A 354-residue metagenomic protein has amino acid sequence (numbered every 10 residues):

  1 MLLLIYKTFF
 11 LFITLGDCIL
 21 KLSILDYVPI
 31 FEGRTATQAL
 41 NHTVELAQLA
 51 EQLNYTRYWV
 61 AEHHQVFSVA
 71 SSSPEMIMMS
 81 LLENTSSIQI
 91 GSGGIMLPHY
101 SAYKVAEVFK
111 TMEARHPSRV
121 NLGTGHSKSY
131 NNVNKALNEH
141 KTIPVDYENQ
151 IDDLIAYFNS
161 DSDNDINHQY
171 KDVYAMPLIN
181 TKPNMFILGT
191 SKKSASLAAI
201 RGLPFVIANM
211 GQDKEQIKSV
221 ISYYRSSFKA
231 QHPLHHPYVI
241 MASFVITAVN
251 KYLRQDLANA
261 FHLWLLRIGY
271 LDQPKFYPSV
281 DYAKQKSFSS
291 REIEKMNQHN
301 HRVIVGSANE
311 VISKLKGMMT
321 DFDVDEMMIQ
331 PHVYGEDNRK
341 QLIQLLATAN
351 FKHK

Functional and structural regions predicted by a protein language model:
Y6-T85: N-terminal beta1-alpha1-beta2 module of alpha/beta enzyme domains
K21-A36, H99-S162, D213: Flexible, glycine-rich active-site loops centered on histidine and acidic residues that chelate a metal or position
K21-S23, R57, S87-G94, R119-G123 (+4 more regions): Structural preference for beta-strand elements that scaffold enzyme active sites
L22, E62, L81, M112 (+4 more regions): Conserved, mostly hydrophobic/aromatic
V28-L40, L97-A102, K182-G189, N300-G306: Active-site mouth loops of central-metabolism enzymes
M79-S86, E113-P117, A199, Q231-H232 (+1 more regions): Acidic (Asp/Glu)-rich catalytic clusters
P144-Y174, E215-F322: An alpha-helical appendage that flanks or caps ligand/catalytic pockets
A199-G211: A conserved active-site cap/scaffold subdomain adjacent to cofactor or substrate pockets
